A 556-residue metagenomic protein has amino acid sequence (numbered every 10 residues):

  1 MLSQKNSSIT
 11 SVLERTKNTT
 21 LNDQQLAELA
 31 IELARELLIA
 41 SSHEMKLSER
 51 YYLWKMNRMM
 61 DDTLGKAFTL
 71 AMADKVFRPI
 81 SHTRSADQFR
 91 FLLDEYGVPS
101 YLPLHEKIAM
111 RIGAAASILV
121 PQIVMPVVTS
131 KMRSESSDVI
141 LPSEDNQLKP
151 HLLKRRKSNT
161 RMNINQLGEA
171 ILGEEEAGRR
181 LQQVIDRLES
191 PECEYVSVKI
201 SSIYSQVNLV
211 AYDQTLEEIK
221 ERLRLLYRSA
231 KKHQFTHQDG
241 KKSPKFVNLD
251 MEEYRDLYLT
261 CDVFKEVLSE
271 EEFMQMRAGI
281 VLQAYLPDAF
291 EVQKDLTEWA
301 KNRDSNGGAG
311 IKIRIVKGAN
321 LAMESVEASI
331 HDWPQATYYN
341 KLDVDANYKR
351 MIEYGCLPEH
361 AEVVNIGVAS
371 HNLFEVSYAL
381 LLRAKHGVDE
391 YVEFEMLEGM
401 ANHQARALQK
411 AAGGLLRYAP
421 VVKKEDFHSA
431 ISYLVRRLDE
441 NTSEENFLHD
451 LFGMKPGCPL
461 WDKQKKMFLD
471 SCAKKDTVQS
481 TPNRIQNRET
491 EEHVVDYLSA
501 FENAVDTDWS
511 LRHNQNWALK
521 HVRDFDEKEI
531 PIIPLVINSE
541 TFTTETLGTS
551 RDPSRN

Functional and structural regions predicted by a protein language model:
L2-A500: Positively charged, amphipathic and often flexible ligand-engagement surfaces
V263, L381, L519, F542-L547: Hydrophobic transmembrane signal anchors and adjacent membrane-proximal interface regions, especially in viral
I485-E540: Glycine-rich phosphate/pyrophosphate-binding loop and adjacent beta-alpha nucleotide/cofactor-binding cores
L535-N556: Glycine-rich loop-to-alpha-helix module at the N-terminal edge of alpha/beta enzyme cores
